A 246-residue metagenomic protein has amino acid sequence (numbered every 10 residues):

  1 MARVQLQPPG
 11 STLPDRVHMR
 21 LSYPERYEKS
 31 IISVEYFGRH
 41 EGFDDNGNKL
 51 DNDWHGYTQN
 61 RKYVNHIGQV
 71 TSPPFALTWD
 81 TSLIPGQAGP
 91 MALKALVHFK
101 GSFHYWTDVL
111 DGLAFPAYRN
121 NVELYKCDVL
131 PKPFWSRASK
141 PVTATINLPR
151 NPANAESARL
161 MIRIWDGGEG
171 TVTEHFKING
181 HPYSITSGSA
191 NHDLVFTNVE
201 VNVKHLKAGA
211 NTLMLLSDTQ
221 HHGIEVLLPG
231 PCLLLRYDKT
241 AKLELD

Functional and structural regions predicted by a protein language model:
M1-F43, P85-D246: Beta-strand-rich recognition domains
E41-V64, E244-L245: Acidic Ser/Thr/Pro-rich low-complexity disordered segments that often serve as glycosylated linkers/stalks around
G47-N48, G68-P73, D128: Intrinsically disordered, low-complexity regions enriched in Ser/Pro/Gly/Gln/His and often acidic
Q59-D80, N191-V199: Aromatic sugar-binding surface patches on proteins that engage polysaccharides or sugar-phosphate polymers
